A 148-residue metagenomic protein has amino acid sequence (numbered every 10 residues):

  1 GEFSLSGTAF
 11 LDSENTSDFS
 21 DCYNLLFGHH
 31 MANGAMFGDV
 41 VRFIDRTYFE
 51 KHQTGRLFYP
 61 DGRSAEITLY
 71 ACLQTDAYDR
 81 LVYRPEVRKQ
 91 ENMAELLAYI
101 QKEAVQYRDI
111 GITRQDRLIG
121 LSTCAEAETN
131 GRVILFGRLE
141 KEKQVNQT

Functional and structural regions predicted by a protein language model:
G1-T148: Solvent-exposed, non-transmembrane regions of membrane-associated and secreted proteins
